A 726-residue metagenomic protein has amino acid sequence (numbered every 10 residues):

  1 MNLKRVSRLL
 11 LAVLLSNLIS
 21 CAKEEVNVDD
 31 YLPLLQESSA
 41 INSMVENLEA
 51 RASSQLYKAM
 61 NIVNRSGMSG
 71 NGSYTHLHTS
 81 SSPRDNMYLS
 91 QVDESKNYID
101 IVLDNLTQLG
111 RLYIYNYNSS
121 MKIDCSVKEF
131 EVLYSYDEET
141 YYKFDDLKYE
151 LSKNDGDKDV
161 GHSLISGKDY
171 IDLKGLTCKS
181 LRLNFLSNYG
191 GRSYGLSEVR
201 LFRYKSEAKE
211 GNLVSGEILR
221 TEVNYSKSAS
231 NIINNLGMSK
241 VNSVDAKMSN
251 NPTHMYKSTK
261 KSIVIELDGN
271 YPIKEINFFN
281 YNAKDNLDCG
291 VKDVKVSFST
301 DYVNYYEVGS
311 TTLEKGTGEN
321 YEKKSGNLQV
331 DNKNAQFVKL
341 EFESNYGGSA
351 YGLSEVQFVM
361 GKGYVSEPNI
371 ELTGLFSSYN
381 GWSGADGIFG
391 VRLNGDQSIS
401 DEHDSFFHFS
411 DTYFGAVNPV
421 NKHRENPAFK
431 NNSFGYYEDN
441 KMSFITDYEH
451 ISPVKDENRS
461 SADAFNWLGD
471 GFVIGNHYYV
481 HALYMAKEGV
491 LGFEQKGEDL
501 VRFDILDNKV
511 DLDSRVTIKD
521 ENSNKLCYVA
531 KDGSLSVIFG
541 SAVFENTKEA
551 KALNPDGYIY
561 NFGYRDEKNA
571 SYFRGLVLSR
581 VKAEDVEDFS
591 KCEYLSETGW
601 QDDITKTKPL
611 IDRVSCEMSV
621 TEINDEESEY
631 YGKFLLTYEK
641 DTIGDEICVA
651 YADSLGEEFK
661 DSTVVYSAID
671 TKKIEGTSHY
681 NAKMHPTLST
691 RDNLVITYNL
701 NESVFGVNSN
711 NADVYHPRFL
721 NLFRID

Functional and structural regions predicted by a protein language model:
K4-A12: Sec-dependent signal peptide recognition, specifically the positively charged N-region followed immediately by
L18-M44: Bacterial Sec-dependent N-terminal signal peptides
N27, S81-Y141, I165-E210, K247-E307 (+1 more regions): Aromatic, loop-rich ligand-recognition surfaces of beta-strand-rich domains
L35-H78, L213-N242: N-terminal targeting leaders for non-cytosolic proteins
N97-I99, G110, F130, K179-L181 (+19 more regions): Residue-level detector of short, conserved catalytic/binding motifs and their immediate flanks
K143-D172, E307-D331, T671-I674: Extracellular carbohydrate recognition and processing domains and analogous Trp-centered ligand-binding platforms
K362-S383, N394-A464, V473-K531, N554-S615 (+3 more regions): Beta-rich carbohydrate-recognition and catalytic domains
D386-F389, E457-F472, F539-A542, E549 (+2 more regions): Beta-propeller and closely related beta-sheet repeat lectin domains
